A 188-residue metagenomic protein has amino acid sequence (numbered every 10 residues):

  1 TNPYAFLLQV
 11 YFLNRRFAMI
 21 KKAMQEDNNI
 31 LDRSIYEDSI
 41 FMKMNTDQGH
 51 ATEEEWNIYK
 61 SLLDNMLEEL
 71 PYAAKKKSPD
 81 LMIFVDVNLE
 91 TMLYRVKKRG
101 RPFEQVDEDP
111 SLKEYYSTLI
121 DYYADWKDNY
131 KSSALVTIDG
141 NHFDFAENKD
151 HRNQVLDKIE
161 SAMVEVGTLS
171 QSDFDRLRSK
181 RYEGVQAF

Functional and structural regions predicted by a protein language model:
T1-L31, S39, N45, G49-A51: Conserved nucleotide-sensing/catalytic segment adjacent to the nucleotide-binding pocket in NTP-handling enzymes
F17, K21, D64-E68, A124-K127 (+1 more regions): Generic structural signal for well-ordered alpha-helical scaffold segments
K21-M24, Y72-K77, D128: Conserved catalytic network of the ASCE P-loop NTPase/AAA+ motor domain
Q25-N28, K77-P79, S133-A134: Short coil/turn segments at beta-strand junctions that form active-site/ligand-binding loops
N29-L31, L81-I83, V136-I138: Hydrophobic/aromatic beta-strand patches that form the interior of the parallel beta-sheet core in alpha/beta enzyme
I35-E37, V87-M92, H142-D144: Conserved nucleotide-binding/hydrolysis micro-motifs of P-loop NTPases
F41-D121: A glycine- and Lys/Arg-enriched "phosphate-lid" helix/loop adjacent to the NTP-binding pocket of small-molecule kinases
K97-F188: NTP-dependent small-molecule kinase module
